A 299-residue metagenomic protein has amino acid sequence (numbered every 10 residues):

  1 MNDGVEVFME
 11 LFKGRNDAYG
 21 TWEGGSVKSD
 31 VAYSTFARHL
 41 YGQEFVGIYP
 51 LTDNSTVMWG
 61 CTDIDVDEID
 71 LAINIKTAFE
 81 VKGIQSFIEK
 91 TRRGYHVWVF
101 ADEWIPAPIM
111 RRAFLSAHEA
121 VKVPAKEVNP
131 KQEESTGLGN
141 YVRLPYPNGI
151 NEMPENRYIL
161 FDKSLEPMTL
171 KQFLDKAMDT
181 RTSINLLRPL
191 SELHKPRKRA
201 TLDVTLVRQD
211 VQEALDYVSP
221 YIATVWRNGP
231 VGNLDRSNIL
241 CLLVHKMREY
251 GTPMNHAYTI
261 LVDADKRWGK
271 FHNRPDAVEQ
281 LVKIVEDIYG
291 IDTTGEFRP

Functional and structural regions predicted by a protein language model:
M1-R93, F100-S116, A120-V123, S191 (+2 more regions): Signature for HUH/AEP ssDNA processing cores
N2, T52, Q132-E134, L242: Homeobox/homeodomain signature
V57, D65-V66, K76-E80, R93-A113 (+4 more regions): Modules that initiate DNA replication and primer synthesis
K126-R143: Conserved catalytic core of two-metal-ion nucleotidyltransferases
